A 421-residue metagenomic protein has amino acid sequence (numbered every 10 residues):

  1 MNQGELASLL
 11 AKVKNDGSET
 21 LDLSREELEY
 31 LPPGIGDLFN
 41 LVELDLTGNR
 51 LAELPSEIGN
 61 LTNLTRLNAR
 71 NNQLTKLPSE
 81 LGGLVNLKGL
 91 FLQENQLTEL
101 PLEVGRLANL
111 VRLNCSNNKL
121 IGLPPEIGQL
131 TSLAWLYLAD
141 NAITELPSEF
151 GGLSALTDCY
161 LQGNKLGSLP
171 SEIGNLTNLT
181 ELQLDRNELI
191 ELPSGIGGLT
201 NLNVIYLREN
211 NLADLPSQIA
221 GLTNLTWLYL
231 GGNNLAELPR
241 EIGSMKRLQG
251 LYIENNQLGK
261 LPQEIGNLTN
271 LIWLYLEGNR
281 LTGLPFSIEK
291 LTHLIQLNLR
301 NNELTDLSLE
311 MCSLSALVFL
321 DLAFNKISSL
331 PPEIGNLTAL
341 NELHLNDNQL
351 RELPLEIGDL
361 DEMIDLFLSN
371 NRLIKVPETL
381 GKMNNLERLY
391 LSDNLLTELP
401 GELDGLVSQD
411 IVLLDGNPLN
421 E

Functional and structural regions predicted by a protein language model:
M1-R25, Q93, R300: Extended, small-residue-rich solenoid/repeat segments and analogous flexible loops that form exposed scaffolds
L10, L31-G34, L54-E57, L77-E80 (+14 more regions): The feature encodes a structural signal of leucine-rich repeats
K14-A52: LRR N-terminal entry segment and analogous cap-like coil->beta motifs
N15, D37-N40, N60-L64, G83-L87 (+14 more regions): Leucine-rich repeat
E19-L23, L44-L46, L67-A69, L87-L92 (+14 more regions): Conserved hydrophobic beta-strand positions in leucine-rich repeat
Y252, I272-R280, F286, I295-V376: Eukaryotic tandem repeat interaction scaffolds
G381-E421: Leucine-rich solenoid repeat scaffolds
